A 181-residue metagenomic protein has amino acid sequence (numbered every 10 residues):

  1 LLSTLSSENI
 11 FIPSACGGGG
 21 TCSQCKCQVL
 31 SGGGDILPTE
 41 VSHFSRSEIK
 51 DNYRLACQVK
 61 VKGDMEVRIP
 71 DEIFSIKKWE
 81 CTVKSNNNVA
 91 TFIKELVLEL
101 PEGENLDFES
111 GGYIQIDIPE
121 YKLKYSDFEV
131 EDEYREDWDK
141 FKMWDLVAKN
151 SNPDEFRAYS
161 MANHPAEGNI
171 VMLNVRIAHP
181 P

Functional and structural regions predicted by a protein language model:
L1-I12: N-terminal pre-ligand scaffold of iron-sulfur
L5, L37-P38, S126-E129: Short, glycine/acidic-enriched capping/hinge loops at junctions between secondary-structure elements
F11-T39, E48-G63: Local cysteine-cluster metal-coordination motifs and their immediate loop/turn environment, predominantly Fe-S cluster
C27-G33, P70-E72, P119, R176: Short, surface-exposed secondary-structure boundary micro-motifs
P38-E104, K124: Fe-S ferredoxin-like electron-transfer domains and their immediately adjacent linker/connector regions across
T82-P181: Ferredoxin-reductase
